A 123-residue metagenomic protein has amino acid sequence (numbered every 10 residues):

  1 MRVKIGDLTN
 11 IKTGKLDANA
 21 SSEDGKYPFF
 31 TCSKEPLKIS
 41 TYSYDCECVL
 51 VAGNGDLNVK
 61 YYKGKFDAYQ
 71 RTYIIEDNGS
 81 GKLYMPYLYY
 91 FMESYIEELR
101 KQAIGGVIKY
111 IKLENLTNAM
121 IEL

Functional and structural regions predicted by a protein language model:
M1-S33, N118, E122: Non-catalytic DNA-recognition/assembly elements of restriction-modification systems
T31-Y95, R100, I104-T117: A short beta-sheet element
Y110, E122-L123: Short, conserved sequence motifs enriched in acidic/basic residues, glycine, and aromatics that mark functional "hot
